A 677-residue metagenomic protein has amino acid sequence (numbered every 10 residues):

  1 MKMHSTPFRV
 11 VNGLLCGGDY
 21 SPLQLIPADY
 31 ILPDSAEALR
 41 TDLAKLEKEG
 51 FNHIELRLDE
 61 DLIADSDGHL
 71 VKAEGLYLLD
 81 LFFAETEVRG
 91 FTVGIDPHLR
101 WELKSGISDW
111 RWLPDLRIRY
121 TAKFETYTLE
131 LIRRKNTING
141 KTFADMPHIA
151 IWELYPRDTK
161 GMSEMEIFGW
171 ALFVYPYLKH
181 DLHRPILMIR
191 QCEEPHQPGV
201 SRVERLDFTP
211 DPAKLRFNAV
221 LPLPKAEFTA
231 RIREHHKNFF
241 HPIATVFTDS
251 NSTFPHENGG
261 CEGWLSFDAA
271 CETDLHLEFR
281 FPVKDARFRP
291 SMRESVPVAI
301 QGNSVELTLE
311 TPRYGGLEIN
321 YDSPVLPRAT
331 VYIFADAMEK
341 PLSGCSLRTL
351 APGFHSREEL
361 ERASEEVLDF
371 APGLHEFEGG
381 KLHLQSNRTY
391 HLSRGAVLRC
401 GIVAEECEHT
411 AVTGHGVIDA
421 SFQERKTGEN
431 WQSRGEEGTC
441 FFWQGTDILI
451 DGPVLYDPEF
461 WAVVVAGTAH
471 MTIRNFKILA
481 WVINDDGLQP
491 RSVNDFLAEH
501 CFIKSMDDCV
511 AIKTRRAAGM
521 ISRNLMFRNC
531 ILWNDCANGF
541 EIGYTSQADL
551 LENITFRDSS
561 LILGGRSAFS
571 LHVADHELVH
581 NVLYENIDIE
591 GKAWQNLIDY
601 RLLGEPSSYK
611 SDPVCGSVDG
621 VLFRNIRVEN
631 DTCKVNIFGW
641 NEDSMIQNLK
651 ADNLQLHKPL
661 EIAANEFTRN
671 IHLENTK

Functional and structural regions predicted by a protein language model:
M3-R202, T209, K214: Active-site mouth of glycoside hydrolases
V203-K677: Extracellular/periplasmic carbohydrate-active domains that bind, remodel, or depolymerize complex polysaccharides
